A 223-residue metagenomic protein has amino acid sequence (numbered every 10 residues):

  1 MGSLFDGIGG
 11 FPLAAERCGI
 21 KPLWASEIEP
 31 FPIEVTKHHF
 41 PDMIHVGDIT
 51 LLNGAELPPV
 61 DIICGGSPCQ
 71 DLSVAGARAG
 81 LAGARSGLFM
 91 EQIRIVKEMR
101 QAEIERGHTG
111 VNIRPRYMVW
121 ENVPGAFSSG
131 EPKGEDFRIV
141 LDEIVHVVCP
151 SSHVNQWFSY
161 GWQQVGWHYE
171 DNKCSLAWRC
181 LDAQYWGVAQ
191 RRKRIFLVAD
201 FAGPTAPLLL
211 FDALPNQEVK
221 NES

Functional and structural regions predicted by a protein language model:
S3-G9: Class I SAM-dependent methyltransferase "Motif I" SAM/SAH-binding loop
G10, A14-K21, H39: A short, Lys/Arg-enriched amphipathic alpha-helix followed by its capping loop at the start of a domain
A25-S26: The conserved SAM/SAH-binding core of class I Rossmann-like methyltransferase domains, concentrating on the hydrophobic
E29-P30: Conserved SAM/SAH-binding beta-strand->alpha-helix loop
E34-H45: Short, conserved SAM-binding/catalytic segment of Class I S-adenosyl-L-methionine-dependent methyltransferases
H45-L52: Glycine-rich, highly charged phosphate/nucleotide-binding loops
L52-V60, L72-S223: Class I S-adenosyl-L-methionine
V60-G66: Short SAM/SAH-binding signature in class I
